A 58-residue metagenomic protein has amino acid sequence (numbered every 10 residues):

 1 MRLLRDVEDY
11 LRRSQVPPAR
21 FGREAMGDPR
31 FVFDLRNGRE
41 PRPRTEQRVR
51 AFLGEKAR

Functional and structural regions predicted by a protein language model:
M1-L3: Absolute protein N-terminus
R5-R20: Short basic helix-loop element that most often maps to the first helix and adjoining turn of HTH DNA-binding modules
Q15, R39-E40, A57: Residue-level recognition of short, well-ordered coil/turn positions that link secondary-structure elements
V16-R30: Short alpha-helical DNA-recognition segment
M26, N37, G54: Residue-level detection of the helix-turn-helix DNA-binding "recognition helix"
F33-R50: Short, basic-rich loop-to-helix N-cap that marks the start of a DNA-contacting helix
A51-R58: A short, Lys/Arg-enriched interface patch at domain edges and termini
